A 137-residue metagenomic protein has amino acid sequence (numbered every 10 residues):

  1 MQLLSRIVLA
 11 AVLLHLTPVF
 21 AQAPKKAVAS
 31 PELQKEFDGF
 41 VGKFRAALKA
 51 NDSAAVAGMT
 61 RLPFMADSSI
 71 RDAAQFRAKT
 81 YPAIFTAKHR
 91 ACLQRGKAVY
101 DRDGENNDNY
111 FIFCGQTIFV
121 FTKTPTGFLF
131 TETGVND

Functional and structural regions predicted by a protein language model:
M1-V8: Bacterial N-terminal signal peptides that target proteins for export
L9-L14: Hydrophobic helical h-region of N-terminal Sec-dependent signal peptides in bacterial secretory/periplasmic proteins
L16-P18: N-terminal signal peptide c-region/cleavage motif recognized by signal peptidases
P24-K49, S53, A57-D137: C-terminal-biased regions
